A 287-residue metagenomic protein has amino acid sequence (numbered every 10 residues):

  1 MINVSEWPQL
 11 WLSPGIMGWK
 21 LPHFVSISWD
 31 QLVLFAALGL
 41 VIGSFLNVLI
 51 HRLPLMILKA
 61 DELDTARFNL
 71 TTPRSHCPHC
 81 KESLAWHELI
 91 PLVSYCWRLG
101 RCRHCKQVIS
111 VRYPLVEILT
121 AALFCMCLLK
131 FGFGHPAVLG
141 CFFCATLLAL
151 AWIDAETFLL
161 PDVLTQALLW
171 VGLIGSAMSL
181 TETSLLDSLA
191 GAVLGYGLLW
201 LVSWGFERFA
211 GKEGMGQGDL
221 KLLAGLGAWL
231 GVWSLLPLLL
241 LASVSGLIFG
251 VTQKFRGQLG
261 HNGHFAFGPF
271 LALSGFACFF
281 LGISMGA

Functional and structural regions predicted by a protein language model:
M1-S28, A287: Short, strongly hydrophobic alpha-helical membrane anchors
D30-K59: N-terminal signal-anchor transmembrane alpha helix
F35, P136-S245, A287: Functional transmembrane core segments of multi-pass inner-membrane proteins
N47-R52, L99-Q107, L147-L159, L201-E213 (+1 more regions): C-terminal ends of transmembrane helices
R52-R112: Membrane-proximal soluble regions of multi-pass membrane proteins
S110-E117, D162: Select subsegments of transmembrane alpha-helices in polytopic membrane proteins, especially boundary-proximal
G216-K221, V251-A277: Interfacial loop-to-transmembrane junctions
F280-A287: Juxtamembrane boundary at the C-terminal end of a transmembrane helix
